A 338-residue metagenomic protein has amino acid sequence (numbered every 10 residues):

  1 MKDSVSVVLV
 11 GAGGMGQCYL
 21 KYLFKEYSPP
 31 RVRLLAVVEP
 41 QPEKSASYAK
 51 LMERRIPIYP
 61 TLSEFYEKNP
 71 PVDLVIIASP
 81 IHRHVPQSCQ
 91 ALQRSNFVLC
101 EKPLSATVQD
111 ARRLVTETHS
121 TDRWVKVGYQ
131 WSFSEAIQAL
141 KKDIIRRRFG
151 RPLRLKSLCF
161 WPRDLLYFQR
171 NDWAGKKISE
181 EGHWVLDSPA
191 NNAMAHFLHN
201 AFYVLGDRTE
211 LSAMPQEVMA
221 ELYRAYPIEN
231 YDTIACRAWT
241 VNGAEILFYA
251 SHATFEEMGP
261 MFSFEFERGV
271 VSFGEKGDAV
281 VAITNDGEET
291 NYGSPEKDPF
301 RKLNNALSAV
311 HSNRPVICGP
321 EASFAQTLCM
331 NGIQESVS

Functional and structural regions predicted by a protein language model:
M1-E53: N-terminal Rossmann-like dinucleotide-binding module
G13, R54-E117: Beta-loop-alpha module in the N-terminal Rossmann-like domain of NAD(P)-dependent dehydrogenases, especially those
V32-L35, N291, S312-A325: Glycine- and charged-residue-rich phosphate/anionic-cofactor binding loop of Rossmann-like
C100, V125-V127, F273: Hydrophobic residues in well-ordered beta-strands that form the structural core
D110, W124, S132-F133, A225 (+1 more regions): Catalytic cores of eukaryotic secretory-pathway lumenal/extracellular enzymes that build and remodel glycoconjugates
R113-W131, R151-L153: Rossmann-fold dehydrogenase core element
S132-V218, R224-P227: Predominantly a Rossmann-like dinucleotide-binding segment in NAD(P)-dependent oxidoreductases
L186, N192-V316, M330-S338: Contiguous beta-strand/loop segments that form the cofactor/metal-binding neighborhood of enzyme cores
